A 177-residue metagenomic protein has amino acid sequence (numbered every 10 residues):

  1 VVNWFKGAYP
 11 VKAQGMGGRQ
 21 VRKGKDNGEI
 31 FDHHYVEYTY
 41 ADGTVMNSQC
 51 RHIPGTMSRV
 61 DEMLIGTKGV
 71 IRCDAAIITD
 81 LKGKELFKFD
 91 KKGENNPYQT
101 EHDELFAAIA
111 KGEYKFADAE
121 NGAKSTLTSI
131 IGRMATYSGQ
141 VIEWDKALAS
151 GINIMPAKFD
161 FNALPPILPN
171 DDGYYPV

Functional and structural regions predicted by a protein language model:
V1-E120, T126-V177: Contiguous beta-strand/loop segments that form the cofactor/metal-binding neighborhood of enzyme cores
